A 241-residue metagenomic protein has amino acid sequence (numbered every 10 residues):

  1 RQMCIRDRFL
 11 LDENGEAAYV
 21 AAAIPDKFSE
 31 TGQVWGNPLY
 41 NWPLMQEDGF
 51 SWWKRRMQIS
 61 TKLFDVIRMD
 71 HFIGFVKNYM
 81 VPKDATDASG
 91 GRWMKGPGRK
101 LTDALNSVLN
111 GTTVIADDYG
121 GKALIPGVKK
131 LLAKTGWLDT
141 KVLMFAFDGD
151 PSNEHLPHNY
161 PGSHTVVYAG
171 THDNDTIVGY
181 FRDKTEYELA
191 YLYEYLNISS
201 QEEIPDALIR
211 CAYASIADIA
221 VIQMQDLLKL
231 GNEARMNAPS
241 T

Functional and structural regions predicted by a protein language model:
R1-I5: Short, small-residue-biased leader/transition segments that mark boundaries at the very start of proteins
R6-V221, Q225-L227, G231: Alpha-amylase-like alpha-glycosidases and glucanotransferases acting on alpha-linked glucans and related
L228-T241: Low-complexity, glycine/alanine/valine/leucine- and proline-rich hydrophobic stretches
